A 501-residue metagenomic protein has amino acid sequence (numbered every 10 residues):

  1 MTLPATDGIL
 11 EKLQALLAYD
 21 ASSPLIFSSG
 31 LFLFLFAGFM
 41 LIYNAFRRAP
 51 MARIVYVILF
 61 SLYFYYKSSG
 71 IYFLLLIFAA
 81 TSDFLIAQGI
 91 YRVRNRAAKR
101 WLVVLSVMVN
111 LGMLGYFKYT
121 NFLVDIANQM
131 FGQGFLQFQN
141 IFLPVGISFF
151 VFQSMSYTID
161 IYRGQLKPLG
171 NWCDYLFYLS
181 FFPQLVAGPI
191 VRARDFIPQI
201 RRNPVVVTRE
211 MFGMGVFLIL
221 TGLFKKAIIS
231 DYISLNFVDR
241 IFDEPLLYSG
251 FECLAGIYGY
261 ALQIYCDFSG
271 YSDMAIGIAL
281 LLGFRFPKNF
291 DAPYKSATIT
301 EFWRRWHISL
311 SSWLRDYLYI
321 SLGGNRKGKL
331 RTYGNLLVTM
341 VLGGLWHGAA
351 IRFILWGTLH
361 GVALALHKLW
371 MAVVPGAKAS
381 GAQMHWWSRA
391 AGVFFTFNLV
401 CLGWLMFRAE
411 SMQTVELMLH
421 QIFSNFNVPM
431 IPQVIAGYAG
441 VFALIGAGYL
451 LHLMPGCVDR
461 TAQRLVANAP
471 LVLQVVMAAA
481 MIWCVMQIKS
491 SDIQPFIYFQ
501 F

Functional and structural regions predicted by a protein language model:
T2-Q500: Membrane-embedded transmembrane alpha-helical bundles that form the catalytic cores of multi-pass lipid-modifying
